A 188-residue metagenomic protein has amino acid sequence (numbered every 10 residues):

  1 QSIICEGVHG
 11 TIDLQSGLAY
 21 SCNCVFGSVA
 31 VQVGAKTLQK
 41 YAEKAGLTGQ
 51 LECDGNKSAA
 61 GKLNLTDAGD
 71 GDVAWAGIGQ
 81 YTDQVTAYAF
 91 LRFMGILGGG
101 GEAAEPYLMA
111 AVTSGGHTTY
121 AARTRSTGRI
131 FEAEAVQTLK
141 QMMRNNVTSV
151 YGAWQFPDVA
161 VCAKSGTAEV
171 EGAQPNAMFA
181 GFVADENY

Functional and structural regions predicted by a protein language model:
Q1-Y188: Beta-lactam-recognizing serine transpeptidase/beta-lactamase-like catalytic domain environment
